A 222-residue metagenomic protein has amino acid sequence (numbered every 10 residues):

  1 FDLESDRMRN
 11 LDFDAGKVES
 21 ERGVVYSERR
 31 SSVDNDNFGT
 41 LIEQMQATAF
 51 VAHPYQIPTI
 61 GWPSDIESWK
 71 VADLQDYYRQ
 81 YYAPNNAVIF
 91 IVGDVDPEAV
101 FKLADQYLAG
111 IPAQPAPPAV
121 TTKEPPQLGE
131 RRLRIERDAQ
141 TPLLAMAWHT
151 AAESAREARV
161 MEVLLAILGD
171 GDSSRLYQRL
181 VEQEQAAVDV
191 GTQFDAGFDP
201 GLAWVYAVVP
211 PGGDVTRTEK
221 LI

Functional and structural regions predicted by a protein language model:
F1-S5, K102-L108, T218-I222: Short amphipathic alpha-helices in soluble, non-transmembrane regions that often serve as interface/regulatory elements
M8-G16: Short, polar/flexible loop-turn hinges at active-site or ligand-entry regions and domain interfaces
R22, V71-Y107: Non-catalytic, conformational "gating/processing" segments within enzyme and secreted inhibitor domains
S32-N86, G110-A155, A166-T216: Non-catalytic beta-strand/loop surface segments
E157-R159: Zinc-dependent metallopeptidase catalytic helix centered on the HExxH motif and its immediate flanking segment
